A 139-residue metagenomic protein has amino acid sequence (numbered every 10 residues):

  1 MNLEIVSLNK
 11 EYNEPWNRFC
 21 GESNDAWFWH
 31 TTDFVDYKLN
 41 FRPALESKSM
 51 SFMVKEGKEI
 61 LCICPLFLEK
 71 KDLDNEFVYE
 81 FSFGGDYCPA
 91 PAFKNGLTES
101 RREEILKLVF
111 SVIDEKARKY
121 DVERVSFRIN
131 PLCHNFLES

Functional and structural regions predicted by a protein language model:
M1-S139: N-acyltransferase acceptor-side catalytic subdomain
